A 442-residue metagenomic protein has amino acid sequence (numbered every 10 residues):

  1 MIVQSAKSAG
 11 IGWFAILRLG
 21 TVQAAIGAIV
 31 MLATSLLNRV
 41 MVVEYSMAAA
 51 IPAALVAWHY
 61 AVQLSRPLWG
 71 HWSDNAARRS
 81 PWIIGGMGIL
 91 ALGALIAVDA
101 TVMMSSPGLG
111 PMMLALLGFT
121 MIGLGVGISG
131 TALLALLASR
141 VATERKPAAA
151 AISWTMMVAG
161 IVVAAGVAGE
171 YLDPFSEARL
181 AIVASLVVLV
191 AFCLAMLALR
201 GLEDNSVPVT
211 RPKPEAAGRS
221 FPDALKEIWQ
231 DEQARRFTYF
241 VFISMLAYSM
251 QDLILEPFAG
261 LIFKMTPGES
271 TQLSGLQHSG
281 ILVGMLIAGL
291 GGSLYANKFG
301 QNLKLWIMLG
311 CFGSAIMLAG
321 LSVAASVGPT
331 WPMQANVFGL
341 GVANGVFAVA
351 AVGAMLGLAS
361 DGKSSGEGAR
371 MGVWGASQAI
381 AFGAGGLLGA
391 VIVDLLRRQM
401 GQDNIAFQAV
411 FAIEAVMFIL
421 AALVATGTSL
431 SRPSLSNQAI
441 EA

Functional and structural regions predicted by a protein language model:
M1-W13, E203-T238, I262, Q438-A442: Juxtamembrane intracellular "pre-TM" segments in multi-pass secondary transporters
S35-A50, L253-Q272, D394: Short amphipathic helix-loop junctions that connect adjacent transmembrane helices in Major Facilitator Superfamily/SLC
P52-D74, L92, G275-L290: Central cavity-lining transmembrane alpha-helices of secondary-active solute carriers, predominantly the Major
V62-R66, P147-L172, I281, W374-G389: Glycine-rich segments within core transmembrane alpha-helices of 12-TM secondary carriers
D74-A91, G108, L294-C311: Cytoplasmic membrane-interface "Motif A"-like loop-to-helix N-cap segments of 12-TM Major Facilitator Superfamily
R79-P81, G110-M112, G169-L189, G300-L305 (+1 more regions): A membrane-interface helix-boundary motif in multi-pass transporters
M87-L109, L309-P329: C-terminal ends and interior cores of transmembrane alpha-helices in multi-pass membrane transporters/permeases
L303-A351: C-terminal transmembrane helical hairpin of 12-TM major facilitator-type secondary transporters
